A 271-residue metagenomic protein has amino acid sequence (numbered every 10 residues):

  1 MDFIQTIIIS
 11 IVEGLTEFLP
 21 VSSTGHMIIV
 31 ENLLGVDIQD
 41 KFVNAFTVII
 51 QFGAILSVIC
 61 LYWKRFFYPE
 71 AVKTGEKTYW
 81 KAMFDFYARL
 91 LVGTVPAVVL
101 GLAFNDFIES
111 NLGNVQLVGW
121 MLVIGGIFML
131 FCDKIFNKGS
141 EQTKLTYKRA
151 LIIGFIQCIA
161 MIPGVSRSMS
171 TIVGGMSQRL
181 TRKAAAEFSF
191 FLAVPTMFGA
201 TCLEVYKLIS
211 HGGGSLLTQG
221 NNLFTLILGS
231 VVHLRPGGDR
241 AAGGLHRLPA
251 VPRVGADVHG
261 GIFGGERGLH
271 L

Functional and structural regions predicted by a protein language model:
M1-L271: Multi-pass membrane proteins that catalyze or facilitate reactions on polyprenyl-/lipid-phosphate substrates and their
